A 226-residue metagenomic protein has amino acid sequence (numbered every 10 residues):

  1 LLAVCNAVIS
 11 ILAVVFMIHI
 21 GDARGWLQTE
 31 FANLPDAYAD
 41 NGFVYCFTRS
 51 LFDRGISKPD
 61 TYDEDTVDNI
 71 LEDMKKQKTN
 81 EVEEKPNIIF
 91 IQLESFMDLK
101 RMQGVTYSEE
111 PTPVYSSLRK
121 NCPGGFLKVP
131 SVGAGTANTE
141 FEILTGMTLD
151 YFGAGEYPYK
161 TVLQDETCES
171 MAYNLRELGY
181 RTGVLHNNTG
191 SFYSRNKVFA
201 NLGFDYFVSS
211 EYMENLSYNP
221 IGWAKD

Functional and structural regions predicted by a protein language model:
L2-R24: Internal/C-terminal transmembrane anchor helices
I20-D226: Soluble catalytic regions of membrane-associated enzymes that act on cell-envelope and secretory-pathway components
